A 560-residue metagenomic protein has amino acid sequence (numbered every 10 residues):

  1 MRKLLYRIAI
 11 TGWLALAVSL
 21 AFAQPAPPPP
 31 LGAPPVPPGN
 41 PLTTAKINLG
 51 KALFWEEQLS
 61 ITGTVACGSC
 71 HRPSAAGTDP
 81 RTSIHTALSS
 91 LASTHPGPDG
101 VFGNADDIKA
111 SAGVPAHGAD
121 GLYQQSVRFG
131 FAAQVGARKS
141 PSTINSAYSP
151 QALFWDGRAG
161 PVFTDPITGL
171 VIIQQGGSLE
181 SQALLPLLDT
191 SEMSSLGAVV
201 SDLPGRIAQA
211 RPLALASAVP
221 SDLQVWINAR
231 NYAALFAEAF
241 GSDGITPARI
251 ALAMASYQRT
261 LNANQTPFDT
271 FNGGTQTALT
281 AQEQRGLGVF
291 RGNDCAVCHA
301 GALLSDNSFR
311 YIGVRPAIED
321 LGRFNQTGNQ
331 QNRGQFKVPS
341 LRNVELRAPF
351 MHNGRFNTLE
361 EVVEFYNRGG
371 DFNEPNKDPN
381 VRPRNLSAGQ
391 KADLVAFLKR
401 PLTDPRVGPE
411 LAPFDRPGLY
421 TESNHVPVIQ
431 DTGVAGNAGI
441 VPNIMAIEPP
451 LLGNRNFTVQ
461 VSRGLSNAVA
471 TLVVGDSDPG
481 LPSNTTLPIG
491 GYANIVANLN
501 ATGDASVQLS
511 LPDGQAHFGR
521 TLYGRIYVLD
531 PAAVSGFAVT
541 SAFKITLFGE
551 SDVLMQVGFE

Functional and structural regions predicted by a protein language model:
L4-L5, A21-A435, G490, Q508: Periplasmic c-type cytochrome electron-transfer domains
I8-A21: Bacterial N-terminal signal peptides
E422-F559: N-proximal, solvent-exposed segments at the start of the mature chain
